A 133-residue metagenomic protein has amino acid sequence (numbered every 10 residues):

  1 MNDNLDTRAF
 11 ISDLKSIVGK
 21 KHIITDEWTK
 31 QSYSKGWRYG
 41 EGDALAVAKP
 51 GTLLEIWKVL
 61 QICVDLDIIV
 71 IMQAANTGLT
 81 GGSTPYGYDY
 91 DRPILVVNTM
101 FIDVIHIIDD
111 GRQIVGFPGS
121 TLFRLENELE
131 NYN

Functional and structural regions predicted by a protein language model:
M1-V64, G78-R112, N127-E128: N-terminal flexible segment immediately upstream of the FAD-binding catalytic core in FAD-dependent oxidoreductases
Q73: Conserved PLP cofactor-binding pocket of PLP-dependent enzymes
G119: Extended, alpha-helix-rich binding/interface surfaces that flank or overlap catalytic cores and mediate recognition
